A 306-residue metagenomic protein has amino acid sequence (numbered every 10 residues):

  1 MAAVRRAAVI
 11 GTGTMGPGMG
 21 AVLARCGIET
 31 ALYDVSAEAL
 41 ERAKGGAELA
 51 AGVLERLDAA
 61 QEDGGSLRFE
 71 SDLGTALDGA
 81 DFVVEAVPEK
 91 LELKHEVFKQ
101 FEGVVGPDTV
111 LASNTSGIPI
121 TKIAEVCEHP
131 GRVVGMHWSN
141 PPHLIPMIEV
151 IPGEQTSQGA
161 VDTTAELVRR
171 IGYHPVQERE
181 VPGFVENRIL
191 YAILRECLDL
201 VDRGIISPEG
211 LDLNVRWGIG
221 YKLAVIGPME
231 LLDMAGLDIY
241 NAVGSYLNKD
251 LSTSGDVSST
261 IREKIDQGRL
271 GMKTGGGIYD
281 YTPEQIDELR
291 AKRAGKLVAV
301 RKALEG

Functional and structural regions predicted by a protein language model:
M1-R56: NAD(P)+-binding Rossmann beta1-loop-alpha1 motif at the extreme N-terminus of oxidoreductases
A2, C26, Y173-R179, D202-R203 (+1 more regions): NAD(P)-dependent Rossmann-like dehydrogenase/reductase catalytic/cofactor-binding core
A7, R25, E62-F82, T163-G172 (+1 more regions): Amphipathic alpha-helical segments at domain termini/boundaries
R25-I28, P141-I151, V225-I226, Y240: Acidic/polar active-site rim loop that often engages polyanionic ligands
A31, Y173, L190-L194: Structural/interface elements that position substrates and couple domains in central-metabolism enzymes
V35-R42, G52-L111, G117-I118: Rossmann-like NAD(P)-binding element
V110-R188: Rossmann-fold dinucleotide-binding core
